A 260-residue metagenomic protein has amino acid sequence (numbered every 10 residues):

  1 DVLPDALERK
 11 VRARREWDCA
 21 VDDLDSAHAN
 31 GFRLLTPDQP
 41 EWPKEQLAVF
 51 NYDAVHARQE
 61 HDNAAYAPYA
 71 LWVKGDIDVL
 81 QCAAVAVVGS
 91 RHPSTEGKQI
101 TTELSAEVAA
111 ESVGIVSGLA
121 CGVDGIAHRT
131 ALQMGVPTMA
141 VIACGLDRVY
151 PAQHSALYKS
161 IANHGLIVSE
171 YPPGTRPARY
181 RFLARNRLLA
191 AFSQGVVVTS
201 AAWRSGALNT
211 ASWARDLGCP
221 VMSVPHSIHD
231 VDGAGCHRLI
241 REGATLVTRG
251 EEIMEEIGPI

Functional and structural regions predicted by a protein language model:
D1-V55: Short, small/acidic-rich helices and loops at N termini and domain boundaries of DNA replication/processing enzymes
P37-I260: Glycine-biased, small-residue-rich flexible motifs in mid-sequence functional cores and linkers
